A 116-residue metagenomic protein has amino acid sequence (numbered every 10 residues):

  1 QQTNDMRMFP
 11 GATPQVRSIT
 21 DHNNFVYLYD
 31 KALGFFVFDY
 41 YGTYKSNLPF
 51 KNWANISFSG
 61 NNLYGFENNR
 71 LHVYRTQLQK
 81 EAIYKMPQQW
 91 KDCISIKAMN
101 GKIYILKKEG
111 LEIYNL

Functional and structural regions predicted by a protein language model:
Q1-K31, F38: Acidic, serine/threonine- and glycine-rich low-complexity intrinsically disordered segments that serve as flexible
Q2-P10, Y41-P49, Q79-P87: A short beta-strand motif characteristic of beta-propeller blades
A12-H22, F50-N61, W90-G101: Repeated scaffold domains used in trafficking and secretory/extracellular systems, primarily beta-propellers
H22-D30, S59-E67, H72, M99-K107: Short beta-strand elements that form the blades of beta-propeller/WD-repeat-like and other beta-sheet-rich scaffold
F36, H72-V73, E112: WD40 beta-propeller blade core
F58, F66, L71-T76, I83-I94: C-terminal soluble interaction/assembly domains
Q77-L78, N115-L116: Short loop/turn segments immediately following beta-strands, especially the blade-tip and inter-blade linker loops
K108-N115: Short, low-complexity, Pro/Ser/Thr/Gly-rich segments in the mature regions of secreted, periplasmic
